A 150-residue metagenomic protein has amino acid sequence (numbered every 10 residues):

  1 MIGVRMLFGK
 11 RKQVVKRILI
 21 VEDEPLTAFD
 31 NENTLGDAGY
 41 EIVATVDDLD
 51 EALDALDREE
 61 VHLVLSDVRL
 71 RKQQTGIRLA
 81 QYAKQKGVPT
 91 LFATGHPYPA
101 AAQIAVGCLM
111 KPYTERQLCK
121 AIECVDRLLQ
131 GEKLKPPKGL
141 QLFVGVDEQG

Functional and structural regions predicted by a protein language model:
M1-R17, T114-G150: Non-catalytic signal-transmission and effector/linker regions of two-component phosphorelay proteins
E24-A44: Two-component/phosphorelay signaling modules centered on CheY-like receiver
E32, T45-L63, R71: Acidic, metal-coordinating helix/loop segments flanking the phosphotransfer/catalytic sites of two-component signaling
D57-E59, Y82-V88: Conserved phosphotransfer cores of two-component systems
S66-K84: Conserved phosphotransfer microenvironments
P97-V106: Short loop/helix-cap segments at secondary-structure boundaries that form the rim of catalytic
